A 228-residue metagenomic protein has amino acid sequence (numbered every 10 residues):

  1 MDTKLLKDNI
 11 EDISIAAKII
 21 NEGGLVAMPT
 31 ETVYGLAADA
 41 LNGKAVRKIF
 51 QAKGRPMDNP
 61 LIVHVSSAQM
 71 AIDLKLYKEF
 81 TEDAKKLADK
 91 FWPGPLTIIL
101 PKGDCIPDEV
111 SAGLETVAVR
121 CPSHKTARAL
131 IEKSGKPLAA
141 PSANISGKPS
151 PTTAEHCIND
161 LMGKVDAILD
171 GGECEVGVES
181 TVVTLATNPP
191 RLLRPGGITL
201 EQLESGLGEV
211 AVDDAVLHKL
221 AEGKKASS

Functional and structural regions predicted by a protein language model:
M1-S228: Active-site-adjacent structural elements in enzyme catalytic cores
